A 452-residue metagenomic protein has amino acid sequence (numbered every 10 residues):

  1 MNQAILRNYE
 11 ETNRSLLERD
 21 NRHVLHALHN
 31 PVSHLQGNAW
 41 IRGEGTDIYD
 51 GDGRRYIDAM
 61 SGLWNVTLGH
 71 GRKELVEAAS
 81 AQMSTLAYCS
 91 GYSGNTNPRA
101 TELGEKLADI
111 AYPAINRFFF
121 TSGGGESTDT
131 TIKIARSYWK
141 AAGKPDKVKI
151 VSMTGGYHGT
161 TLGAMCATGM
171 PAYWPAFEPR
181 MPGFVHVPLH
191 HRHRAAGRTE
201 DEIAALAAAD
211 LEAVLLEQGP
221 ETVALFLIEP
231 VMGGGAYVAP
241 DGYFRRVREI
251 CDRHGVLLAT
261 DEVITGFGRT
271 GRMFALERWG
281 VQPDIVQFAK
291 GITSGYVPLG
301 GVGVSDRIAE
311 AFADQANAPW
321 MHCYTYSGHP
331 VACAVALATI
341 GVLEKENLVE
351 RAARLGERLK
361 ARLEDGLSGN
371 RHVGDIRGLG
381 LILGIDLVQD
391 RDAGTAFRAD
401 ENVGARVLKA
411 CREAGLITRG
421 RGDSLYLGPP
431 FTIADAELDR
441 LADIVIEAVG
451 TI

Functional and structural regions predicted by a protein language model:
N2-I452: Conserved N-terminal phosphate-binding loop of PLP-dependent enzymes in the Aspartate aminotransferase
